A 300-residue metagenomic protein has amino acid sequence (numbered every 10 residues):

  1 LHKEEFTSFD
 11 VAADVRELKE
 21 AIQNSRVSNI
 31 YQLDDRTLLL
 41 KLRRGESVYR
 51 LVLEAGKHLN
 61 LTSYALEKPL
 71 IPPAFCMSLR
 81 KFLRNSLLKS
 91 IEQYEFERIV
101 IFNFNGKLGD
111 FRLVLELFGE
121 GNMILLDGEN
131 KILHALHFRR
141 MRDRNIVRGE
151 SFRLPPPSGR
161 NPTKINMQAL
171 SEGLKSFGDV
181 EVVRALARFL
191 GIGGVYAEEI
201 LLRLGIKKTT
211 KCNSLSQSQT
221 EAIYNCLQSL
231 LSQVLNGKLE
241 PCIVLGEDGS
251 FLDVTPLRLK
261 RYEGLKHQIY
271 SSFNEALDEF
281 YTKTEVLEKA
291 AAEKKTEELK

Functional and structural regions predicted by a protein language model:
L1-K300: Extended, highly charged segments
